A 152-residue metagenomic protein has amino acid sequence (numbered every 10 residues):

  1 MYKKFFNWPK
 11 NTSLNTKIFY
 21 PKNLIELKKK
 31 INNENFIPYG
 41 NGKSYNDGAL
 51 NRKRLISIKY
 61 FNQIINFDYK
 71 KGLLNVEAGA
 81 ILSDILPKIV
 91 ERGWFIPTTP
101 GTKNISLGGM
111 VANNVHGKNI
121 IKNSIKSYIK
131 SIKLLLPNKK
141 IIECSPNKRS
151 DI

Functional and structural regions predicted by a protein language model:
M1-N7: N-terminal regions that are enriched for targeting/export leaders and immediately downstream pro/stem segments
K3, K17, R52-R54, R92 (+3 more regions): Arginine residue identity/basic-tract feature
P9-G101, N113-N119: Glycine-rich N-terminal segment of FAD-binding domains in flavoprotein oxidoreductases, spanning the beta-loop-helix
N46-G48, S106-L107, N123: Short secondary-structure boundary/hinge segments and terminal tails
Y69, S106, L136: Short, acidic, Ser/Thr-enriched surface-loop or helix-capping motifs
T99-S106, P146-K148: Short, surface-exposed recognition loops or helix-turn segments adjacent to catalytic cores
M110-I152: FAD-binding subdomain of flavoenzyme oxidoreductases
